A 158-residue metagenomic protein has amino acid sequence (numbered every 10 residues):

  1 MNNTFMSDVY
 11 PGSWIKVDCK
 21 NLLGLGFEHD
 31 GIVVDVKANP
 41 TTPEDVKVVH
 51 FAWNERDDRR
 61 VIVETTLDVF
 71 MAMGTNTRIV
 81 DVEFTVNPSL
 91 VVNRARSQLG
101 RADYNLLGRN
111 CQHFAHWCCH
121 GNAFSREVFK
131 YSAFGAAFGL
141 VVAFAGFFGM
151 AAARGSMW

Functional and structural regions predicted by a protein language model:
M1-F5: Short alpha-helix capping/helix-loop boundary micro-motifs
S7-D81: Glycine-rich catalytic cores of cysteine/serine-nucleophile enzymes that process amide/ester linkages in cell-envelope
N76, V82-T85, L90, G108-R109: C-terminal, surface-exposed recognition/capping segments
D81-V82, G100-D103: Second-shell loop/turn segments in exported
Y104-C119: Active-site nucleophilic cysteine motif
F124-Y131: Cytosolic-side membrane-insertion boundary helix
A136-F144: Hydrophobic alpha-helical membrane-anchor/signal-helix detector
A143-W158: Short hydrophobic alpha-helical membrane-entry/anchor segments
